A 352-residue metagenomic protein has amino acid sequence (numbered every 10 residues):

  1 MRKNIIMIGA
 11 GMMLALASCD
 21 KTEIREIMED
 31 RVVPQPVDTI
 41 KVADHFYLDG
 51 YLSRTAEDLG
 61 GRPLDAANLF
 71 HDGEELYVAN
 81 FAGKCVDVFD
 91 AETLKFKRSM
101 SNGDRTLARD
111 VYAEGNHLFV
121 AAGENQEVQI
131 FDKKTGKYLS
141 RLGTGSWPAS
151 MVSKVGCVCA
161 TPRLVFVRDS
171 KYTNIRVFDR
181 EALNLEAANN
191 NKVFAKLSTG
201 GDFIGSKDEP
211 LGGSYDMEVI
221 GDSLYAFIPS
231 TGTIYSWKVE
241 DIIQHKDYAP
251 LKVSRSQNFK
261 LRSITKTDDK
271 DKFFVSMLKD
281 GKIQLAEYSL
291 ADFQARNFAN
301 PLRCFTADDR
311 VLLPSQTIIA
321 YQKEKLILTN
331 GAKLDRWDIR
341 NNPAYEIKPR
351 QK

Functional and structural regions predicted by a protein language model:
A15-S18: C-terminal motif of bacterial Sec signal peptides marking the signal peptidase cleavage site
R31-G61, M100-D104, S140-S150, A187-P210 (+3 more regions): Surface-exposed loop and turn segments in beta-propeller and other repeat-based domains that flank or scaffold
T55-K84: Beta-strand-rich domains and repeat architectures in extracellular enzymes and scaffolds, especially beta-propellers
P63-N68, T106-Y112, S150-A160, D208-V219 (+2 more regions): Repeated scaffold domains used in trafficking and secretory/extracellular systems, primarily beta-propellers
G73-E74, G115-H117, P162-L164, G221-S223 (+2 more regions): Short coil/turn segments that connect the beta-strands within blades of beta-propeller domains
V78-G83, V120-Q126, V167-K171, A226-T231 (+3 more regions): Conserved beta-strand positions in repeat-built beta-propeller and related beta-rich domains
F89-L94, D132-K137, D179-L183, K238-I243 (+2 more regions): Short loop/turn segments that connect beta-strands within beta-propeller blades
V311-K352: Blade-level signature of beta-propeller repeat domains, shared across WD40, Kelch, NHL, RCC1 and BNR/Asp-box propellers
